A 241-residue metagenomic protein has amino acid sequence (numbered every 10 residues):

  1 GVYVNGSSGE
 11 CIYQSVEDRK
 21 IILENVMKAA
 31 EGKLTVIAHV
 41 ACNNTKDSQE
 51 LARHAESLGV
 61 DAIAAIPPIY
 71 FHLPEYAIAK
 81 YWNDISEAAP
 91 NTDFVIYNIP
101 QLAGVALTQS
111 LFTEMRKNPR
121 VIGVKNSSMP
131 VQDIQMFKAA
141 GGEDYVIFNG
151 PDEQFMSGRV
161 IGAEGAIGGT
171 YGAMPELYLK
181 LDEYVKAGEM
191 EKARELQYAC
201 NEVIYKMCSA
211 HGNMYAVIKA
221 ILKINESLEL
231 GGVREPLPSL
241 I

Functional and structural regions predicted by a protein language model:
G1-G104, L222: Active-site beta->alpha loop and helix N-cap motifs at the rims of alpha/beta catalytic domains
K28, M156, L179, E183 (+1 more regions): Generic alpha-helical structural context detector
E87-A88, L102-N201, M207, H211: Catalytic alpha/beta core domains of metabolic enzymes, predominantly
N98-I99, R120-V121, R234: Glycine-rich phosphate-binding "P-loop"
R159-A163, N201-E235: Conserved short secondary-structure transition element at the edge of the structured enzyme core that lines
L237-I241: Short, intrinsically disordered, charge-balanced linker/junction segments flanking boundaries in proteins
